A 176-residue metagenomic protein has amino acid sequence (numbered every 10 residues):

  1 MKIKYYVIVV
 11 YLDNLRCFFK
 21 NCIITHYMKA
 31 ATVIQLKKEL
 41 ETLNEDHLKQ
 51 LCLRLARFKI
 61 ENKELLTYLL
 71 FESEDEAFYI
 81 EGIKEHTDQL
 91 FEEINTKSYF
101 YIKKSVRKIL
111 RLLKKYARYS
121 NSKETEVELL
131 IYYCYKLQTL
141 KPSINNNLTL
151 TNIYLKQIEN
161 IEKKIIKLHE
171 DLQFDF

Functional and structural regions predicted by a protein language model:
Y6-F18, C22-T42, D46-F176: Short amphipathic alpha-helical interaction elements located at domain edges and within/adjacent to intrinsically
